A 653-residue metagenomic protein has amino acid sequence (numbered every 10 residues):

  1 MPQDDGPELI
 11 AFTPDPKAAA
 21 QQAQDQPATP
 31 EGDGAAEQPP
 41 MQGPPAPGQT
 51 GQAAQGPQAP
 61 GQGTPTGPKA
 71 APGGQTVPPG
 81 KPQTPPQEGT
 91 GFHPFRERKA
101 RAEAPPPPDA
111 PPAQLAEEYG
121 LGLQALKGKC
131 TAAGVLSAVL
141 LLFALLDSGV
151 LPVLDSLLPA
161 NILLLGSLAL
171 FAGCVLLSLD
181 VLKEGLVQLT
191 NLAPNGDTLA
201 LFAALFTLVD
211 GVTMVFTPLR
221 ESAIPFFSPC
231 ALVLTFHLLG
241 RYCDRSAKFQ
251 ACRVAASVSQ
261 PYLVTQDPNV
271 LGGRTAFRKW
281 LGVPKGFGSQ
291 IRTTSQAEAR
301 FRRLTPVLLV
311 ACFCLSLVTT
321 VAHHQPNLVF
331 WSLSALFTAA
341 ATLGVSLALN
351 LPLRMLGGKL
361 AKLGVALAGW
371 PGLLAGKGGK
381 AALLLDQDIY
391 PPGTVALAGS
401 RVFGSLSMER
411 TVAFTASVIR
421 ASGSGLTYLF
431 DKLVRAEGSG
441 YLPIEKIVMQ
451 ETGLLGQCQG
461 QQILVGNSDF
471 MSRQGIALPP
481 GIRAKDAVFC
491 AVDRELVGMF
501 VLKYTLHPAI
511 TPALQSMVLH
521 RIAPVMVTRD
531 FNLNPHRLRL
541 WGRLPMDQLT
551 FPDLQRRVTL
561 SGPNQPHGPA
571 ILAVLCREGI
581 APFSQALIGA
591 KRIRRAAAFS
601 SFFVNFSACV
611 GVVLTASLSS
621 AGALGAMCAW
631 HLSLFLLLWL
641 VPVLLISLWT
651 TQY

Functional and structural regions predicted by a protein language model:
M1-F95: N-terminal targeting leaders characterized by basic, low-complexity, disordered sequences that direct proteins
D5-A20, G80-A204, D210-R302, I588 (+3 more regions): Structural motif at membrane-water interfaces of alpha-helical integral membrane proteins
S137, L201, F216, R435-H536: Signature of the cytosolic headpiece of P-type E1-E2 ATPases
A172-V181, C230-V258, P268-A381, R529 (+1 more regions): Hydrophobic alpha-helical transmembrane segments
A375-G399: Asp-based phosphoryl-transfer active-site loop
T394-S417, P508-A509, L514: Basic, amphipathic juxtamembrane/active-site segments that coordinate anionic phosphate or diphosphate groups
F403-L454: ATP-binding catalytic core of ATPases
C458-G460, E495-W630: Conserved ATP-binding TGD loop and adjacent catalytic N/P-domain core of P-type ATPases
